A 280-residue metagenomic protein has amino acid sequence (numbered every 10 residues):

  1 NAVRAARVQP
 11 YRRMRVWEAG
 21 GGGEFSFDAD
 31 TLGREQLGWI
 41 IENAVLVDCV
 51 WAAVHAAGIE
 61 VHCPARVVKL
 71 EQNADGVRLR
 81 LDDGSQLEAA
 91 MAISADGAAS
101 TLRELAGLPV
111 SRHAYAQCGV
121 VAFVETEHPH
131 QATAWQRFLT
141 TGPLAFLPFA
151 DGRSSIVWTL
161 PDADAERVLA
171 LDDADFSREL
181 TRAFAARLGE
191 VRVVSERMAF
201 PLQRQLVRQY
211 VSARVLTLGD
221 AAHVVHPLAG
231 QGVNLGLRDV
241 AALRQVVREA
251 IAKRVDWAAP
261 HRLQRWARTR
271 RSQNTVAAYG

Functional and structural regions predicted by a protein language model:
N1-A6: N-terminal glycine-rich dinucleotide-binding loop that anchors FAD/FMN and/or NAD(P) in oxidoreductases
R7-L105, R112-C118: Conserved N-terminal helical subregion
A19-G21, H55, Q72-D75, P129 (+3 more regions): Short strand-connecting beta-turns/loops that link adjacent beta-strands
N43, V47, Q117, V121 (+3 more regions): A general structural signal for well-ordered alpha-helical segments in protein cores
A95-M198: Conserved FAD-binding catalytic core of PHBH/FMO-like flavoproteins
E166-H261: FAD/FMN-dependent oxidoreductases across multiple families
A267-G280: Short acidic/His-enriched helical or mixed secondary-structure segments at domain edges of catalytic enzymes and some
